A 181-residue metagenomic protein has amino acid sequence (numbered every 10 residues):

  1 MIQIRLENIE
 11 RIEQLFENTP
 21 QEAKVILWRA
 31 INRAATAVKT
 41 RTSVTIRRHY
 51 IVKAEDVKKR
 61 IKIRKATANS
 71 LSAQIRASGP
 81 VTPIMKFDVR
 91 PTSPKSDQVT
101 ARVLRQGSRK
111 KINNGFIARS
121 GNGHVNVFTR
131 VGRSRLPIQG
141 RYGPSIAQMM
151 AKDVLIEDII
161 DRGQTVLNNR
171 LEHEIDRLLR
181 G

Functional and structural regions predicted by a protein language model:
M1-G181: Short, Lys/Arg-rich flexible segments
